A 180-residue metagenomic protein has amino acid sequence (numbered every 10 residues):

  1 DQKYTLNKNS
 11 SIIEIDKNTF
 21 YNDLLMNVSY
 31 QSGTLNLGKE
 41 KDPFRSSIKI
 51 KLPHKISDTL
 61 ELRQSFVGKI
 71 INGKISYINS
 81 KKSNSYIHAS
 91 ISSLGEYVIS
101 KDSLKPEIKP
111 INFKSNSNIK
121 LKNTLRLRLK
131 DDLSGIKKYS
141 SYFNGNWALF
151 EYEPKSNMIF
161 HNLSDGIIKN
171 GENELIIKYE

Functional and structural regions predicted by a protein language model:
D1, Y86, D132-E180: Long, low-complexity serine/threonine/glycine- and acidic-rich segments characteristic of extracellular
Q2, Y86-K105: C-terminal beta-strand-rich structural cap/linker in extracellular carbohydrate-active enzymes
D16, K49-K55, T124-D132: Short edge beta-strand/loop segments characteristic of extracellular beta-sandwich folds
N22-I71, L121: Proteolytic processing hotspots in large secreted/extracellular or virion-associated proteins and select intracellular
K49-H54, S85-S93, I159-G166: Exposed aromatic-hydrophobic patches
N72-K81, G145-E151: Surface-exposed loop/edge segments in extracytoplasmic proteins
S92-E96, K122, N170-E174: Extracellular Ig-like/FN3 beta-sandwich strand-entry sites
V98-N118: Short, compositionally biased P/S/T/A/G/V-rich stretches that sit at domain boundaries
